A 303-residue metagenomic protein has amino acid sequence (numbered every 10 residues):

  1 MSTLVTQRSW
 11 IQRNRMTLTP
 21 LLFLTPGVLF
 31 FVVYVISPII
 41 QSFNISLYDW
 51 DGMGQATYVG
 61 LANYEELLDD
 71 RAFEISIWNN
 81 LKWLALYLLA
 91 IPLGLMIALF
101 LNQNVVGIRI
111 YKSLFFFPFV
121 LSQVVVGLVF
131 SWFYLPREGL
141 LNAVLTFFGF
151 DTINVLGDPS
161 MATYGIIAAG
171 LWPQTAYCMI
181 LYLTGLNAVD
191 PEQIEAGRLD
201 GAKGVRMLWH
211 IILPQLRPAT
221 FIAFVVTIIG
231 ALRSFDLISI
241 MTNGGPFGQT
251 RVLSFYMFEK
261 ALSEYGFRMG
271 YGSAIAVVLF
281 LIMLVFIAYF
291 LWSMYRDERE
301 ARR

Functional and structural regions predicted by a protein language model:
M1-R13: Short, Lys/Arg-rich, polar N-terminal cytosolic tail immediately upstream of the first transmembrane signal-anchor
M16-R303: A structural signal for multi-pass alpha-helical bundles of membrane permease subunits that mediate small-molecule
